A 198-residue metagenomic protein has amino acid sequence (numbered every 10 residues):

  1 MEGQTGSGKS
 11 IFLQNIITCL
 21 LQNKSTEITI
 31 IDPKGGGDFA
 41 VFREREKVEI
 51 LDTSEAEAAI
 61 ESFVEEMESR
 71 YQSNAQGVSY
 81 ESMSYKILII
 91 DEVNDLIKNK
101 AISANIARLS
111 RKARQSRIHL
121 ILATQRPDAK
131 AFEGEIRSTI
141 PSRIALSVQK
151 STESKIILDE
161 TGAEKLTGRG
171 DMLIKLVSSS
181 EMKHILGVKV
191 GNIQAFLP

Functional and structural regions predicted by a protein language model:
M1-A75, M83-I87, N94-T152, L158 (+3 more regions): P-loop NTPase catalytic phosphate-binding loop
V78: P-loop NTPase nucleotide-binding/switch module
R169-G170: Tight coil/turn sites that cap or link beta-strands
V190, Q194-P198: RecA-like P-loop NTPase motor core
